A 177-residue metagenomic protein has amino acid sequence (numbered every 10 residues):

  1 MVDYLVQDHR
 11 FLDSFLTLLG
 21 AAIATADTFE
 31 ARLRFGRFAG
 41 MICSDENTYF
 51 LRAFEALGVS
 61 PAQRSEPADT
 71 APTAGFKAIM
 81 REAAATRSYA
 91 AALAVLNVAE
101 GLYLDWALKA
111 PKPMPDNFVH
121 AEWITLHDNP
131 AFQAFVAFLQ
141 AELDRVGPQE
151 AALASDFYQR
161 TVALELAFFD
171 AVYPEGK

Functional and structural regions predicted by a protein language model:
M1-T25, S44-D45, A94-L104, F169: Alpha-helical bundle segments that constitute or directly flank the non-heme di-iron/ferroxidase center
V6, E30-A131, Q159, A163: Active-site-proximal alpha-helical scaffolds that flank and shape metal-associated catalytic sites
L16-T17, T48, A74, A137: A generic alpha-helix surface/boundary motif
A21, T25, F29, V59 (+2 more regions): Surface-exposed helix-capping loop/turn segments at secondary-structure junctions
A26-E30, A152-S155: Structural helix-adjacent loops and short alpha-helical linkers that scaffold large soluble proteins
K109, T125-N129, A141-P148, A167 (+1 more regions): Short basic/hydrophobic patches in alpha-helices and adjacent helix-turn junctions that form amphipathic surface motifs
P130-Q159: Long amphipathic all-alpha helical oligomerization modules
T161-K177: A cross-kingdom marker for long, charged
